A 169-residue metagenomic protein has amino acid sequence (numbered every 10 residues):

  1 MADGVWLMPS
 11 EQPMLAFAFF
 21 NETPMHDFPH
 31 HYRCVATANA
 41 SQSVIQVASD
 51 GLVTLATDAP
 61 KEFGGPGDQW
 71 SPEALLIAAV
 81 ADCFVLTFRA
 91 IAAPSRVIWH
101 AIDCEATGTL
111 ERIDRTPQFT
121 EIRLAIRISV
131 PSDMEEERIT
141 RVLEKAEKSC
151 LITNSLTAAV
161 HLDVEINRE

Functional and structural regions predicted by a protein language model:
M1-A2, L15: Low-complexity, intrinsically disordered Ser/Thr/Pro- and acidic-rich segments
A2-D3, F20: Intrinsic-disorder/low-complexity regions
F19-A78, V85-E169: Extended beta-strand/beta-hairpin segments
